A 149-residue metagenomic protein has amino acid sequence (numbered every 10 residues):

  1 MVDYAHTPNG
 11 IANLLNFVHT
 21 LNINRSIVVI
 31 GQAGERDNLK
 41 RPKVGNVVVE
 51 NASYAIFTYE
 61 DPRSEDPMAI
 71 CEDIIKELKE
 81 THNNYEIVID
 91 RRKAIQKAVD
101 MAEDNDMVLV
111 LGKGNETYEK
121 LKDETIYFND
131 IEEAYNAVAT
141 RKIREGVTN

Functional and structural regions predicted by a protein language model:
M1-N149: ATP-dependent carboxylate-amine ligase
